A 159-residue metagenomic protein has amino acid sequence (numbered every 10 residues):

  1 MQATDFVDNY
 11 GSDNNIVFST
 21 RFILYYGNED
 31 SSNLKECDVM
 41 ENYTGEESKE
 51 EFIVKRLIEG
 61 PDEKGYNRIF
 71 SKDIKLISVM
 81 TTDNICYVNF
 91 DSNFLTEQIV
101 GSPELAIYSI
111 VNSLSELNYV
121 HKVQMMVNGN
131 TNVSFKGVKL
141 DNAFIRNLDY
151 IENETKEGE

Functional and structural regions predicted by a protein language model:
M1-E159: Bimodal "functional hotspot" detector
